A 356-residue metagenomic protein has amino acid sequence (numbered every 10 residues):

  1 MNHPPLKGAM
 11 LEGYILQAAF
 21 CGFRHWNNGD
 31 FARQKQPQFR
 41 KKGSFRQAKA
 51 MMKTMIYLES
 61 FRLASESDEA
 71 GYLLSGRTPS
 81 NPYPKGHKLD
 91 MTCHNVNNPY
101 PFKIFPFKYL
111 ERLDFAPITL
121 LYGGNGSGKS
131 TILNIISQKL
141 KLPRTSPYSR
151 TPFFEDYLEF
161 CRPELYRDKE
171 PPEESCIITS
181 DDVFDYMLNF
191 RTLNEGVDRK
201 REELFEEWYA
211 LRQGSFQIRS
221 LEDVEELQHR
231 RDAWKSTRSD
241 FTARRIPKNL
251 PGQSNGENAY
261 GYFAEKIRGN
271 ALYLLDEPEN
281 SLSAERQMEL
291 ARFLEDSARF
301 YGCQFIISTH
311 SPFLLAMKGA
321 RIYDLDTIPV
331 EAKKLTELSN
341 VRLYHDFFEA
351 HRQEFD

Functional and structural regions predicted by a protein language model:
M52-L110: N-terminal pre-Walker A segment at the start of P-loop NTPase domains
F107-A116, K266-R268, R299: Phosphate-binding P-loop
P117-R150: Phosphate-binding glycine-rich loops of NTP-binding sites
L140-P171: Flexible phosphate/Mg2+-sensing switch loops adjacent to catalytic phosphate-binding sites
F160-R201, E337-R342: Conserved nucleotide-sensing/catalytic segment adjacent to the nucleotide-binding pocket in NTP-handling enzymes
I177, G196-R199, E203-L211, R219 (+3 more regions): Conserved ABC ATPase signature
E285-I306, S311-D356: C-terminal lobe/lid and adjacent interdomain/linker elements of RecA-like ASCE P-loop ATPase modules
